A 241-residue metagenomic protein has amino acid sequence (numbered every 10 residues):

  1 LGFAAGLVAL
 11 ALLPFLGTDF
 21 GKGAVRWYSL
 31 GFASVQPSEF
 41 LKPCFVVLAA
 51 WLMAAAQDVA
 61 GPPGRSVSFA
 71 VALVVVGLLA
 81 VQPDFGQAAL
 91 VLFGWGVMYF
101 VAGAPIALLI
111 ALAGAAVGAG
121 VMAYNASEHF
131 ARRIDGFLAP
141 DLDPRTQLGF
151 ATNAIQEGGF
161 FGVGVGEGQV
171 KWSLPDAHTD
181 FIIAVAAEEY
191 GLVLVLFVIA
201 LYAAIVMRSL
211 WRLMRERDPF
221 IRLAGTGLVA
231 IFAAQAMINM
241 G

Functional and structural regions predicted by a protein language model:
L1-P144, A187-G241: Hydrophobic alpha-helical transmembrane segments of multi-pass inner membrane proteins, especially in bacterial systems
A70, P144, L148, F161 (+3 more regions): Alpha-helical membrane-protein architecture signal
D135-G136, N153-Q156, A184: Generic alpha-helical structural context detector
L148-G164: Extracytoplasmic/periplasmic regions of membrane proteins
G159-V193, L213, F220: Long extracytoplasmic/lumenal interhelical loops at the membrane interface of multi-pass membrane proteins
